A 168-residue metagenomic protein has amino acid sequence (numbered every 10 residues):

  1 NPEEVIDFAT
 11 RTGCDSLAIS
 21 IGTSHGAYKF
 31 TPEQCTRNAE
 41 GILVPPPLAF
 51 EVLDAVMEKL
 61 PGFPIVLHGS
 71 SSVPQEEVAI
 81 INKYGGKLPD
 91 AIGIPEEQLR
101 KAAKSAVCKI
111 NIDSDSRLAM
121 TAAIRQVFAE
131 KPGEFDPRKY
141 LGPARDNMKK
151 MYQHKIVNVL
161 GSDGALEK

Functional and structural regions predicted by a protein language model:
N1-P64, Q75-I80, Y84-I92, E96 (+3 more regions): Alpha/beta enzyme core
I21-H25, S71-V73, S114-L118: Glycine-rich beta-alpha junction loops
K83, I94-K168: C-terminal alpha-helical cap/extension of soluble enzyme domains
